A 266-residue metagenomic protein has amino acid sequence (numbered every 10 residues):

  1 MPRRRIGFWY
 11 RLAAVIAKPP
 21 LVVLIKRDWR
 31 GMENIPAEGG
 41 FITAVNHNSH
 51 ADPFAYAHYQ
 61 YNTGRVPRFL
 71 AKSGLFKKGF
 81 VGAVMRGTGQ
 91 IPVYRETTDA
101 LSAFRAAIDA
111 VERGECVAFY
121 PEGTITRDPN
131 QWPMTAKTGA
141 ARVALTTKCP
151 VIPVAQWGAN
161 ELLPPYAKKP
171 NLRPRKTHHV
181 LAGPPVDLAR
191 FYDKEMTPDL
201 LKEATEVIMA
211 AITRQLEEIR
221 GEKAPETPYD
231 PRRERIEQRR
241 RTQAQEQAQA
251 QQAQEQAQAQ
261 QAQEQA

Functional and structural regions predicted by a protein language model:
M1-G31, A37, G79-T88, K223: A transmembrane-helix-recognition feature enriched in membrane-embedded lipid enzymes and envelope glyco-/phospholipid
V22-W29, A100-L101, L162-P164: Short gly/ser/thr-rich secondary-structure transition/capping motifs
P36-T97: Catalytic core of membrane glycerolipid acyltransferases/transacylases, capturing the structured, soluble-facing
Y59, V84, D109, R142-T146: Hydrophobic/aromatic ligand-binding patch that stacks against planar heteroaromatic rings of cofactors or nucleotides
R105-D109, H178-E218: A charged, well-structured terminal subsegment
I108-A140: Catalytic-site beta-strand/loop segments enriched in glycine and acidic/polar residues
N130-D199, Y229-T242: A cross-family acyltransferase "interaction/gating" segment
Q243-Q265: Intrinsically disordered, low-complexity repeat/linker tracts enriched for polar/charged residues
